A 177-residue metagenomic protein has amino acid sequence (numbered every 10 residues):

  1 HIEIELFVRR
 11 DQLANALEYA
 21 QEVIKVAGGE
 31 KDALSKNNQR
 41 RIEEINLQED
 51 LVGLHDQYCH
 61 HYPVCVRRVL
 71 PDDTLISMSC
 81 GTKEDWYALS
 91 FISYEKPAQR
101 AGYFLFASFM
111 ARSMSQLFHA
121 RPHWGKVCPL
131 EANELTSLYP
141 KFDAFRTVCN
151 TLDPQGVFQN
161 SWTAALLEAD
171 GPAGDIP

Functional and structural regions predicted by a protein language model:
H1-L138: Substrate-recognition/cap regions that form aromatic- and gly/pro-loop-enriched pockets for small-molecule ligands
F106-S108, R112, Q116-P177: Activity-critical C-terminal alpha-helical subdomain
